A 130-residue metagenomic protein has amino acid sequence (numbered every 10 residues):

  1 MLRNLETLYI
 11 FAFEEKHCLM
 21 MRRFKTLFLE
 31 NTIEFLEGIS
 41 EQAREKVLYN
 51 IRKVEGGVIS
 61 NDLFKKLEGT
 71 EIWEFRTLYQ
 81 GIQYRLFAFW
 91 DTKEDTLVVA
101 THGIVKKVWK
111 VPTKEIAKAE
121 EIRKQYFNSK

Functional and structural regions predicted by a protein language model:
M1-Q83, T92-V98, V105-K130: Basic, Lys/Arg-enriched alpha-helical interface segments
